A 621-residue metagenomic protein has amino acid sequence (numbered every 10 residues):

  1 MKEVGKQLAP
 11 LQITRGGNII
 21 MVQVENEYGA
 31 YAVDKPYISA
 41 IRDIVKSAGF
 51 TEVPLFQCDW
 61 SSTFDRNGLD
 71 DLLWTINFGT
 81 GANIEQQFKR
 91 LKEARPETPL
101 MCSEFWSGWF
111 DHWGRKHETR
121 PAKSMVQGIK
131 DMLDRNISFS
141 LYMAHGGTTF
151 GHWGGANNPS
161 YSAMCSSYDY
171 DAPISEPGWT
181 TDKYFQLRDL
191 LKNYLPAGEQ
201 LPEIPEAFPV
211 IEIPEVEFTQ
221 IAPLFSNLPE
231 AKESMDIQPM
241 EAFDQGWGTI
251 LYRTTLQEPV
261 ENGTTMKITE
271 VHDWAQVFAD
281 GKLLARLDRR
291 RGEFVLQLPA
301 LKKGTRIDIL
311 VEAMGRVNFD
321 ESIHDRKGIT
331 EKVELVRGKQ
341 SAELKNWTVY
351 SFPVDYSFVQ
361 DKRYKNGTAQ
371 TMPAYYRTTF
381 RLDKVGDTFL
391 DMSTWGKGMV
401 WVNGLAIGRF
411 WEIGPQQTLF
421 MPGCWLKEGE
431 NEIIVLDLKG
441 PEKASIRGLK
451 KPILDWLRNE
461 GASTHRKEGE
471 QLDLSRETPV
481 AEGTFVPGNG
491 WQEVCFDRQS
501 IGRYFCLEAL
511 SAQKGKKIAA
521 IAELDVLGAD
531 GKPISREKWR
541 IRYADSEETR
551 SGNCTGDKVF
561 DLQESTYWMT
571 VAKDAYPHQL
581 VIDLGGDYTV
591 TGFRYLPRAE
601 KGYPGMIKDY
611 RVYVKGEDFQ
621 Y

Functional and structural regions predicted by a protein language model:
M1-L69: Active-site neighborhood of glycoside hydrolase catalytic domains
A48, G81-S175, W179: Catalytic-core region of carbohydrate-active enzymes that cleave or remodel glycosidic bonds
Y161, K183, Q238, V260-G263 (+3 more regions): A cross-kingdom feature marking solvent-exposed beta-strand/loop segments within repeated, beta-rich binding/scaffold
G246-Q257, Q370-R381, N489-V494, A572-G586: Short beta-strands within extracellular/lumenal beta-sheet-rich domains
N262-F278, F380-N403, F410-W411, I433-L436: Aromatic-lined ligand-binding clefts that engage carbohydrates, nucleic acids, or primary amines
I309-G315, V435-P441, E508-G515: Short beta-strand-plus-loop segments that form exposed binding edges in beta-rich domains
E312-E343, G440-G469, A520: Glycine/proline-rich low-complexity spacer/linker segments in large multi-domain proteins
E470-R476, T484-W539, D545-Y621: Aromatic, loop-rich ligand-recognition surfaces of beta-strand-rich domains
